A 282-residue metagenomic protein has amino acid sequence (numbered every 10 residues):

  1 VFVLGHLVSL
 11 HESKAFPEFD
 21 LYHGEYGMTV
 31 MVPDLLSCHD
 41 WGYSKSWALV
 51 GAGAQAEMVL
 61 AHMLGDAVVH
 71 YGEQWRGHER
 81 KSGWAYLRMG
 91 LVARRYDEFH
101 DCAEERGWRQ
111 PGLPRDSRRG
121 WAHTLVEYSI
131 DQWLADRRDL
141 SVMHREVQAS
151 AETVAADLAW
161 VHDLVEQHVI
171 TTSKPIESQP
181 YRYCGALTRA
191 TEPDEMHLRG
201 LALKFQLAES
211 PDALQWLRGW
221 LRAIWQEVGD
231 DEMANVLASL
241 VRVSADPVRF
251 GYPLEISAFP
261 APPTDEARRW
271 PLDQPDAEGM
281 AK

Functional and structural regions predicted by a protein language model:
V1-V59, L64-K282: N-terminal leader/auxiliary helical segments
